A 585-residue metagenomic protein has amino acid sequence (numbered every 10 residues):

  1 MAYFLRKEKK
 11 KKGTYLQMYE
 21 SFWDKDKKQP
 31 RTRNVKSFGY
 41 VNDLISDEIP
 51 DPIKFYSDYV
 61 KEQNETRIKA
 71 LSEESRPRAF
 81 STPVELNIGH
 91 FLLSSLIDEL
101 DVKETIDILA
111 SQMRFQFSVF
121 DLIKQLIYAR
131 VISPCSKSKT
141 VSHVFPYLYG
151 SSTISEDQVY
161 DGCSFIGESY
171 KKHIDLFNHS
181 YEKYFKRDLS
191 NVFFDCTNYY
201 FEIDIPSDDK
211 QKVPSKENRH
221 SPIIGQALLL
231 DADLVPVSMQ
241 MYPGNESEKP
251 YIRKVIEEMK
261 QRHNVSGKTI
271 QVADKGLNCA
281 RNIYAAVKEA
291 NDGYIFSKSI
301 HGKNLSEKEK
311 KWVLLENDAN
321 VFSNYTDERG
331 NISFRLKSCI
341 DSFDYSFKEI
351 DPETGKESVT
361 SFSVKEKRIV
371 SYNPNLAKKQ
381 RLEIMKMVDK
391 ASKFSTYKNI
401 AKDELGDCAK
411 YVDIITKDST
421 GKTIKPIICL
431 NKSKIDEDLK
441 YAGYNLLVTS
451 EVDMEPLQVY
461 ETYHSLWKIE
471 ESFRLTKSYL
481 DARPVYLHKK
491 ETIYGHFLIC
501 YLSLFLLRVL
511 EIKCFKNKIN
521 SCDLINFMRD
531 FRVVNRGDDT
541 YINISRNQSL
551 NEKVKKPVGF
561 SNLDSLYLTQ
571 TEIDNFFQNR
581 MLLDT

Functional and structural regions predicted by a protein language model:
M1-I205, L228-N245, K434-D438, S545-T585: Dynamic "connector" segments at or just before major functional cores
D26-K27, C135-V141, S151-T153, F201-D204 (+10 more regions): Short helix/loop capping segments that flank catalytic or ligand/cofactor-binding pockets
V119-F120, I132-S133, S155, F185 (+7 more regions): Secondary-structure capping and boundary motifs in well-ordered enzyme cores
R219-Q261: Electropositive, glycine- and tryptophan-enriched low-complexity nucleic-acid-binding patches
I224, S238-M241, A290-T462, D530-N543 (+1 more regions): An anionic, glycine-rich sequence signature occurring as long contiguous blocks
S247, V272-R281, I300-K303, E491-I493: Acidic, metal-coordinating catalytic cores used for nucleic-acid/nucleotide bond scission and strand-transfer chemistry
N264, I283-D292: Short, surface-exposed basic-aromatic patches at helix termini and helix-loop junctions that form
V459-Y486: Short amphipathic alpha-helical "interface-anchor" segments enriched in bulky aromatics
